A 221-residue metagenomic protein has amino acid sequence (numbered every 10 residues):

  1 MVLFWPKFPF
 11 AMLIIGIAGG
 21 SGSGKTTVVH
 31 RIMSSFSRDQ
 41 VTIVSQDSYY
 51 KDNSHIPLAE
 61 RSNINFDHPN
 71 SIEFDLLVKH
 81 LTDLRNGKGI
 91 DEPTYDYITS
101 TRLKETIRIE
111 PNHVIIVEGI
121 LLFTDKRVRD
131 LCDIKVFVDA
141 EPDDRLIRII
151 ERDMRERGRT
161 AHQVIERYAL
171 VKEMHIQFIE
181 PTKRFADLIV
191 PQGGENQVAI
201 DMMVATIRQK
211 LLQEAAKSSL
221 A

Functional and structural regions predicted by a protein language model:
W5-F8, E110-P111, E151, E173-A221: NTP-dependent small-molecule kinase module
S21: The conserved Walker
K25: Conserved lysine of the Walker
V28: Hydrophobic positions on the alpha1 helix immediately C-terminal to the Walker A/P-loop
S34-T42: Post-Walker A helix-loop "phosphate-sensing" segment adjacent to the P-loop in P-loop NTPases
T42, K51, H55-Y97: Conserved nucleotide-sensing/catalytic segment adjacent to the nucleotide-binding pocket in NTP-handling enzymes
H80-I115, F123: Phosphate-binding/switch loop-helix module in NTP-utilizing enzymes
L103-R157: ATP-dependent NMP and nucleoside kinases share a basic, alpha-helical "lid"
